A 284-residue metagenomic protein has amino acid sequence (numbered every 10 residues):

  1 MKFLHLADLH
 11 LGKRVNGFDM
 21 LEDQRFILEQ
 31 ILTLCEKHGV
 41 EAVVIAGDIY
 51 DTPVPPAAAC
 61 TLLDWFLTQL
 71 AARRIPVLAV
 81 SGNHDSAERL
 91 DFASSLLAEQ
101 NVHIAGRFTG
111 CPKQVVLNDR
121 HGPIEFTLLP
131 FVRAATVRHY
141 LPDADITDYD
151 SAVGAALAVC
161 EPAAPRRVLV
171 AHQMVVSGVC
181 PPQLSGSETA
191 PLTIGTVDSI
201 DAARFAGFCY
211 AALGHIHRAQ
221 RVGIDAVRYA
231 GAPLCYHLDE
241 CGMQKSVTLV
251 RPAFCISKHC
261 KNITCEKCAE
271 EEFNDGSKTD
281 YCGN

Functional and structural regions predicted by a protein language model:
M1-I45, D51-K261, E266, N284: Extended recognition/assembly regions associated with phosphoester-bond processing machinery
N274-D275: Acidic/polar hotspots within intrinsically disordered regions
T279-G283: Cysteine-rich micro-motifs
